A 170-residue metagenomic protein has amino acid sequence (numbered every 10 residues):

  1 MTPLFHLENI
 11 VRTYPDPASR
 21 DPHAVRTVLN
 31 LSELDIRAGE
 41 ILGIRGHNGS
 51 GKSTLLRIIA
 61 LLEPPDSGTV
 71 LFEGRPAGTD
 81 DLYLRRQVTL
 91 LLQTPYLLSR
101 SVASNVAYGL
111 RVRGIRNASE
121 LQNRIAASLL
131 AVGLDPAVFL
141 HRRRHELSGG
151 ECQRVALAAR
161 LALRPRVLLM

Functional and structural regions predicted by a protein language model:
R45-H47: The feature captures the beta-strand-to-loop junction immediately N-terminal to the Walker
A60: Helix-to-loop junction immediately C-terminal to a conserved catalytic motif
G68-G78, L84, L134: Conserved ABC transporter NBD signature motif
R143-L147, E151: Conserved ABC ATPase signature
L157-A158: Hydrophobic anchor residue at the start of the ABC signature
R164: Conserved catalytic motifs of ABC-family nucleotide-binding domains
L168-M170: Catalytic Walker B motif of ABC-type/P-loop ATPase nucleotide-binding domains
